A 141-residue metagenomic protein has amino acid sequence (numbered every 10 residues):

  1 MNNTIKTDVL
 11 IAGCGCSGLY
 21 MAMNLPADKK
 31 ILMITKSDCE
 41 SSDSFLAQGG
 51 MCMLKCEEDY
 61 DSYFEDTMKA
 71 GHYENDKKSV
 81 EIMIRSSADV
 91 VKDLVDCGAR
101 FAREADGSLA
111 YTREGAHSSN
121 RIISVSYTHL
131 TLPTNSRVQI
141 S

Functional and structural regions predicted by a protein language model:
M1-T4: A short, basic/flexible loop-to-alpha-helix module at the beginning of a structural domain
V9-L32: N-terminal Rossmann-like FAD-binding beta1-loop-alpha1 element of flavoenzymes
D28-F45: Glycine-rich FAD pyrophosphate-binding loop
S44-F45, E74-E81, V91-L109: A short alpha-helix-loop-beta-strand transition element characteristic of N-terminal alpha/beta dinucleotide-binding
M53-I82: Glycine-rich active-site loop/strand segments that organize a redox cofactor
E104-Y127: Terminal amphipathic helices with adjacent charged low-complexity linkers/tails
T128-T134: Conserved small/polar residues in nucleotide/adenosyl-binding loops
V138-S141: Hydrophobic alpha-helical segments, chiefly the membrane-spanning helices and signal/signal-anchor peptides
